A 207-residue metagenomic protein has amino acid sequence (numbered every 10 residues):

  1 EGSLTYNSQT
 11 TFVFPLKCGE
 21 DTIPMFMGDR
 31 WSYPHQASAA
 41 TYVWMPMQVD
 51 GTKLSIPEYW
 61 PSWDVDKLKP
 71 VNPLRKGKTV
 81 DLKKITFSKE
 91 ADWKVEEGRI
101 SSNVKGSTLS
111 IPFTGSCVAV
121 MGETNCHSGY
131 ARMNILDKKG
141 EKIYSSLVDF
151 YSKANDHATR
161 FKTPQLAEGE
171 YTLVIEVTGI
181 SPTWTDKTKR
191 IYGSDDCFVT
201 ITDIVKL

Functional and structural regions predicted by a protein language model:
E1-E96, S101, S107-P112, C117-A119: Carbohydrate-active catalytic/glycan-binding domains of CAZyme proteins, especially the secreted or lumenal ectodomains
D66-L207: Glycan-recognition surfaces in beta-rich domains, encompassing non-catalytic CBMs and lectin-like receptor-binding
